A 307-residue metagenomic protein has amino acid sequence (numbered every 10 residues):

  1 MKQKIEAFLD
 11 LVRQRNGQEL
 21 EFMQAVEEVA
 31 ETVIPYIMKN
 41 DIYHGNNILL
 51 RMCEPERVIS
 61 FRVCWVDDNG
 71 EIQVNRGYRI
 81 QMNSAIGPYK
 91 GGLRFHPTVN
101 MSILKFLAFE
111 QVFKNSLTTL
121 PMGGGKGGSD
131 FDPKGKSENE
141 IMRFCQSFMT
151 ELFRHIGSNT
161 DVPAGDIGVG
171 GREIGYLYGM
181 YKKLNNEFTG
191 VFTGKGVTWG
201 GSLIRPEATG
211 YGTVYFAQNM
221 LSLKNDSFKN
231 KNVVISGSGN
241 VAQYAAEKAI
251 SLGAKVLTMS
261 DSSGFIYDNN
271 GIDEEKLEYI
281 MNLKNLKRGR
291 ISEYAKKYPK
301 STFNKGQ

Functional and structural regions predicted by a protein language model:
Q3, G17, E21-Q24, E28 (+15 more regions): Conserved active-site and cofactor/substrate-binding residues in soluble primary-metabolism enzymes
I42-E71: Structured beta-strand/loop patches that form or line metal/cofactor-binding pockets in enzymes
F61-D68, Q73-M82, G179-Y181: Short beta-strand elements
E71-V112: N-terminal cap/recognition module
Q81-M82, G124-S129, G168-E173, G239 (+1 more regions): Glycine-rich beta-alpha junction loops
H96, N115-K229, S251: Glycine/serine-rich phosphate-binding loop and adjoining beta1-alpha1 elements at the start of nucleotide-handling
T193-G196, G201-Q307: Glycine-rich phosphate/diphosphate-binding loop of Rossmann-like nucleotide-binding domains
